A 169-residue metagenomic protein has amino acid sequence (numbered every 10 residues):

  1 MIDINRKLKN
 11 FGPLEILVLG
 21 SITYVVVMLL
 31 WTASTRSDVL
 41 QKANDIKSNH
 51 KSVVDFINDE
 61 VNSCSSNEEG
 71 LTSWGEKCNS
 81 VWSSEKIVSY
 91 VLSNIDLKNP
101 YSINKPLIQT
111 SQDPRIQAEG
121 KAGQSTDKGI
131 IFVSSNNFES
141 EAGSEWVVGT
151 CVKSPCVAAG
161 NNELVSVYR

Functional and structural regions predicted by a protein language model:
N5-F56: Amphipathic alpha-helical segments typified by the pilin-like N-terminal helix that continues immediately C-terminal
N62-R169: Periplasmic/extracellular, small/polar-rich flexible segments of pilin-like filament-forming proteins
